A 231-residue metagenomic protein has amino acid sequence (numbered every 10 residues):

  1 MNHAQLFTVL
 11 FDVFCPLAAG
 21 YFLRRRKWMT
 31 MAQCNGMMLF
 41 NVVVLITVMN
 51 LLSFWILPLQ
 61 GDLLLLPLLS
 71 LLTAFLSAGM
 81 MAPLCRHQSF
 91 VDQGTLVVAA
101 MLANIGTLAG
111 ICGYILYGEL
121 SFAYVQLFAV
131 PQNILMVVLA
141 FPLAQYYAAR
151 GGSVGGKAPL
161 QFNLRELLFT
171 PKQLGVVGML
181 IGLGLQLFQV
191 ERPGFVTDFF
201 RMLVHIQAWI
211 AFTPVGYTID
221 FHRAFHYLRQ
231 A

Functional and structural regions predicted by a protein language model:
M1-A231: Alpha-helical transmembrane segments of multi-pass small-molecule/ion transporters
